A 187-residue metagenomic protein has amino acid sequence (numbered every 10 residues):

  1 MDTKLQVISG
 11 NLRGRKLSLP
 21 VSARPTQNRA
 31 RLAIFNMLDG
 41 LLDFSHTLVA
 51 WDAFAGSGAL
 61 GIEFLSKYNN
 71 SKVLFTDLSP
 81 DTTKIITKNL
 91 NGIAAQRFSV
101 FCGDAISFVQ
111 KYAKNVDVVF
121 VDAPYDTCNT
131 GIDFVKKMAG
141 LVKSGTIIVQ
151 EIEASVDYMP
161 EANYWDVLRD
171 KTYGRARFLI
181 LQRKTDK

Functional and structural regions predicted by a protein language model:
M1-I62, S66-K67: S-adenosyl-L-methionine
W51-F64, A105, D117-D126: Conserved proline-anchored active-site loop of SAM-dependent methyltransferases that bridges a beta-strand
K72-D77: Conserved SAM-binding motif I beta-strand of class I
S79-D81: Conserved SAM/SAH-binding beta-strand->alpha-helix loop
I86-T87: Conserved SAM-binding loop
A94-A105: Conserved SAM-binding strand-loop segment of SAM-dependent methyltransferases
Y112-G174: S-adenosylmethionine
R169-K187: Core SAM-dependent methyltransferase catalytic element
